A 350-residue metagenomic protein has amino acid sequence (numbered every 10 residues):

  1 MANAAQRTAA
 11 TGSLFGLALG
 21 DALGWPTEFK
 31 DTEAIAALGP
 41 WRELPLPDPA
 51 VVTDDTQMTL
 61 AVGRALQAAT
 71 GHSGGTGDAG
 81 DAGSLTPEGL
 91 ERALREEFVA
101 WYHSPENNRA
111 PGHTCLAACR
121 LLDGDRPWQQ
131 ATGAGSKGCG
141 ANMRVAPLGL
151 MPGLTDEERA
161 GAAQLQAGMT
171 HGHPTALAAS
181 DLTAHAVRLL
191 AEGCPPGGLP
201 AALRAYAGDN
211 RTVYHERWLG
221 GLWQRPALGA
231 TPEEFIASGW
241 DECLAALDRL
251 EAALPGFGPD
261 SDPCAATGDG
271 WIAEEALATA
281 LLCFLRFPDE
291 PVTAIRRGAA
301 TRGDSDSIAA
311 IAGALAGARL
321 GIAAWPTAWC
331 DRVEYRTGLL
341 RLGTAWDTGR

Functional and structural regions predicted by a protein language model:
M1-R350: Structured, active/binding-site neighborhoods that engage oxygen-rich ligands
